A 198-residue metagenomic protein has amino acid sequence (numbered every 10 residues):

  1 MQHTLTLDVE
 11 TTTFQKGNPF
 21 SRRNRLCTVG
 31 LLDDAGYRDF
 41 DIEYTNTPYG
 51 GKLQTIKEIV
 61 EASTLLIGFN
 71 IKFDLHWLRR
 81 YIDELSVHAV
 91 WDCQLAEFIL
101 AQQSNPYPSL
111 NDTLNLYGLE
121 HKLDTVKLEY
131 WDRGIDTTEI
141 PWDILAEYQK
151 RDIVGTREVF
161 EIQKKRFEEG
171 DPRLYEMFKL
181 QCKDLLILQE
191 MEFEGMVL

Functional and structural regions predicted by a protein language model:
M1-G17, T55-I56: Long, highly charged low-complexity segments
H3-L5, R25, L185: Residues at beta-strand starts and edge strands
L5, C27-V29, E194: Structural beta-strand/beta-sheet cores of well-ordered domains, especially the beta-sheet scaffolds that support
T6-L7, W91-Q94, L198: Conserved catalytic palm subdomain of right-hand nucleotidyl-transferase polymerases, strongest for RNA-directed enzymes
Q15, N24-E168, L180-Q181, L188: Active-site-proximal helix-loop-helix substrate-binding element of RNase H-like nuclease domains
E168-D171, Y175: Non-catalytic accessory segments adjacent to catalytic cores
E176-L198: Extended, well-ordered alpha-helical scaffold/bundle regions in very large, multi-domain proteins
